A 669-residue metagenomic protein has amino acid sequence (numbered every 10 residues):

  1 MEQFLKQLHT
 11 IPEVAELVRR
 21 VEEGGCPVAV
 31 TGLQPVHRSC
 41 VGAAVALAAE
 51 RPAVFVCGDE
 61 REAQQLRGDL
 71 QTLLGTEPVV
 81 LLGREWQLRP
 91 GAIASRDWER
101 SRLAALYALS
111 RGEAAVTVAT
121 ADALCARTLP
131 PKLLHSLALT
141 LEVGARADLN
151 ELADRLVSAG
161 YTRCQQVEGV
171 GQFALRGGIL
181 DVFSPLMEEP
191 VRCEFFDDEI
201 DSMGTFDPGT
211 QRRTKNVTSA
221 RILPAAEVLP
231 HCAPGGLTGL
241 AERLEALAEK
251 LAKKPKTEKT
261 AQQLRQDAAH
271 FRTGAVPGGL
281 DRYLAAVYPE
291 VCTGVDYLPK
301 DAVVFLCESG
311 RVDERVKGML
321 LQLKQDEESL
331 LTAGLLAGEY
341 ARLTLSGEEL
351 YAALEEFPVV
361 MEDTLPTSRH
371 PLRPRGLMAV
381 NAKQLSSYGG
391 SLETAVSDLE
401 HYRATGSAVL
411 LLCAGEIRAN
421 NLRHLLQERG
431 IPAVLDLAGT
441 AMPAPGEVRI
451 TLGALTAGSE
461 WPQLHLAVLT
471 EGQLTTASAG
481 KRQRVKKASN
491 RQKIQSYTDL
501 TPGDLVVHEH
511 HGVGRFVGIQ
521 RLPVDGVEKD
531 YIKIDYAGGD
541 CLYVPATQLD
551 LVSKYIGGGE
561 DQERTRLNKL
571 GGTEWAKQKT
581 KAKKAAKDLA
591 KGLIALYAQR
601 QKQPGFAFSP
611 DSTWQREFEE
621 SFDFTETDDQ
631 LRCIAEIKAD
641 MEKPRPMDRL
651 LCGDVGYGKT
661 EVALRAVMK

Functional and structural regions predicted by a protein language model:
M1-K669: ASCE RecA-like P-loop NTPase motor cores that couple ATP hydrolysis to mechanical translocation on nucleic acids
